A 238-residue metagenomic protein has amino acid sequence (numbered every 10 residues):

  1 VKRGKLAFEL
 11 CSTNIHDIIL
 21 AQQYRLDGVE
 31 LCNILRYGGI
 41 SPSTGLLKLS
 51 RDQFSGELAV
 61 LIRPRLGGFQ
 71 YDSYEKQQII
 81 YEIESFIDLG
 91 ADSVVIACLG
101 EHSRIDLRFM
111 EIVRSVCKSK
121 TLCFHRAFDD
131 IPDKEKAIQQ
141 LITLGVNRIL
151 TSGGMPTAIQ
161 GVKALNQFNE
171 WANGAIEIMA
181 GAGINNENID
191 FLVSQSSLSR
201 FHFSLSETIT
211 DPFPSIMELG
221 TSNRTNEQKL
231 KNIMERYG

Functional and structural regions predicted by a protein language model:
K2-V29, I34-S41: N-terminal pre-domain/capping segments
L6-S12, V29-L31, L58-I62, V94-I96 (+4 more regions): Hydrophobic faces of well-ordered beta-strands that scaffold small-molecule active sites in alpha/beta enzyme cores
T13-Q23, Q70-I83, D129-L144, F168-E170 (+2 more regions): Catalytic cores of alpha/beta
I15-H16, L35-S55, Y74-Q77, L99-K118 (+5 more regions): Active-site-adjacent beta->alpha loops and helix N-cap segments on the catalytic face of soluble alpha/beta enzymes
Y24-V29, F54-E57, G90-S93, V116-S119 (+3 more regions): Glycine-enriched alpha-helix->loop->beta-strand junction motifs that scaffold or abut catalytic
E30-I40, S85, L89-E101, V146-Q160 (+1 more regions): Glycine-rich phosphate-binding active-site loops on the catalytic face of alpha/beta enzymes
L47-S85: Structural motif corresponding to the early beta-alpha repeats
N173-G238: C-terminal alpha-helical cap/extension of soluble enzyme domains
